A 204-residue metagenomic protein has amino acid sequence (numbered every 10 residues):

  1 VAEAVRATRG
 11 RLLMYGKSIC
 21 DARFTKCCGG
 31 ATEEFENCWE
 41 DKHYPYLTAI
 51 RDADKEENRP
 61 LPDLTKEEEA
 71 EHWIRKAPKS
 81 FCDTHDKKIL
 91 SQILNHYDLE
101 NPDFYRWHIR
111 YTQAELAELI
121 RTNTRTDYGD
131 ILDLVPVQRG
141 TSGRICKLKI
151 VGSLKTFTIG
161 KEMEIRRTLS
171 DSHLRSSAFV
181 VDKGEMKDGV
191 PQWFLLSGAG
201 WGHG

Functional and structural regions predicted by a protein language model:
V1-G204: Conserved, single-site charged/polar hotspot
